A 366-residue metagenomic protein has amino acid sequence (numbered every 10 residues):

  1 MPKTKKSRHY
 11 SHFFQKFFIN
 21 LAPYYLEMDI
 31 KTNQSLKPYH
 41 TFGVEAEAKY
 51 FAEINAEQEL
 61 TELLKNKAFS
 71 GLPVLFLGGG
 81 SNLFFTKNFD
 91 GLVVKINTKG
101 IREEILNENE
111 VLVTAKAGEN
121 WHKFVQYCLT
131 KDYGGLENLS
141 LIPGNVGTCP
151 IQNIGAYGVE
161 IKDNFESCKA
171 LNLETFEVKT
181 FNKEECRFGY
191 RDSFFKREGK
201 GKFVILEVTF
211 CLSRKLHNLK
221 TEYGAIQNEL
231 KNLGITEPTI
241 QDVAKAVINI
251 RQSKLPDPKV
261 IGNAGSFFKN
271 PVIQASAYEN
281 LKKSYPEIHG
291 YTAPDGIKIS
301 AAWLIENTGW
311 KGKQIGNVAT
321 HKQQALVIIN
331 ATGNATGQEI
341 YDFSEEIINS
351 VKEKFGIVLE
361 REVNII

Functional and structural regions predicted by a protein language model:
K3-S7, F13-F17: Polybasic, lysine-rich low-complexity intrinsically disordered segments
K16-Y25: Short, positively charged and aromatic/hydrophobic N-terminal segments
D29-T175: Anion-binding (especially nucleotide phosphate/pyrophosphate-binding) glycine-rich loop and adjoining beta-alpha core
I30-T32, K37-V44, L83, V178-Q338 (+2 more regions): Phosphate/pyrophosphate- and phosphate-bearing ligand-binding catalytic cores of soluble enzymes
V351: Conserved ATP-binding N-box helix of the HATPase_c
